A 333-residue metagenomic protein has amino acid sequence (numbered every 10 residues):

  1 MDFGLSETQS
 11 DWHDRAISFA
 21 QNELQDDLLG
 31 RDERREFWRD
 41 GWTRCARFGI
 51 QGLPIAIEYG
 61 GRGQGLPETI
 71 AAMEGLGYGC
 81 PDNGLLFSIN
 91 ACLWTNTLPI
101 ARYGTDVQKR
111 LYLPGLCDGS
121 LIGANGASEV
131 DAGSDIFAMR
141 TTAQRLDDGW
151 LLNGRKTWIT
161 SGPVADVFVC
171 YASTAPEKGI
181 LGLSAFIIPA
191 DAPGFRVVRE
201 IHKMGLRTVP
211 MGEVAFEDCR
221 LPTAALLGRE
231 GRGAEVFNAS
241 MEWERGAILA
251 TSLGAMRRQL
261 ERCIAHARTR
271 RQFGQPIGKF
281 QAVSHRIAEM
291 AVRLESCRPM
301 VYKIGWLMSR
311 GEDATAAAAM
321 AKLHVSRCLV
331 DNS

Functional and structural regions predicted by a protein language model:
M1-N83, I89, Y103-Q108, G115-S120 (+3 more regions): Alpha-helical interface subdomain recognition
W94-Y103: Helix-loop "lid/cap" segments that line or gate small-molecule binding pockets
G119-A127: A short, Trp-centered hydrophobic/proline-enriched beta-strand micro-motif
A132, T157-P163, W243-A247: Glycine-rich phosphate/pyrophosphate-binding beta-alpha loops
S134-D135, W150: Hydrophobic, small-residue-rich alpha-helical packing segments that form membrane-like cores
A138, D191-P222: Flexible, small-/acidic-enriched active-site or ligand-binding loops
L151-V197: A short core secondary-structure module
G212-A239: A short, charged helix-loop
